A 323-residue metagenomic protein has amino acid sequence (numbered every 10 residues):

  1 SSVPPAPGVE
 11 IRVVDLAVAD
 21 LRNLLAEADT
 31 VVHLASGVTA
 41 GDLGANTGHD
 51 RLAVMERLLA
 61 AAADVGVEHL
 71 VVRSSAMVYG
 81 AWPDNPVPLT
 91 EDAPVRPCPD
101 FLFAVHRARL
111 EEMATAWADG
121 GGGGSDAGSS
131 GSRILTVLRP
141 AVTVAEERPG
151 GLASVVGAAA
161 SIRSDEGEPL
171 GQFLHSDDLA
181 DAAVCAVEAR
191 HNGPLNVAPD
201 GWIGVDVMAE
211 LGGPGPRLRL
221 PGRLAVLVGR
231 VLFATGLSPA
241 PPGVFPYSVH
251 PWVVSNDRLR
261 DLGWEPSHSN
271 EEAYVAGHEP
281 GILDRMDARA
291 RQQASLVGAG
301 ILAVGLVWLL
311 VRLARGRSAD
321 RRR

Functional and structural regions predicted by a protein language model:
R12-R57, A61, V65: NAD(P)H-binding glycine-rich loop region in Rossmannoid oxidoreductase-like domains and their noncatalytic homologs
G48-L52, V87-E112, P169-F173, W202: Short-chain dehydrogenase/reductase
R57-L102, G124-D126: Conserved Rossmann-fold NAD(P)-dependent oxidoreductase catalytic core, especially the SDR/UDP-sugar
C98-T136: Active-site Tyr-X1-5-Lys
A108, G131-R133, T143-S154, A186-L195: Glycine/proline-rich active-site loop of Rossmann-fold NAD(P)-dependent oxidoreductases
P149-L152, S164-V187, G193: Substrate-positioning beta->alpha
A182-P242, H278, D284-Q292, A314-R323: Mid/C-terminal beta-alpha module of Rossmann-like enzyme folds, strongest in SDR-family dehydrogenases/epimerases
A240-R322: C-terminal amphipathic/interface module of NAD(P)-dependent oxidoreductases and related NAD-binding regulators
